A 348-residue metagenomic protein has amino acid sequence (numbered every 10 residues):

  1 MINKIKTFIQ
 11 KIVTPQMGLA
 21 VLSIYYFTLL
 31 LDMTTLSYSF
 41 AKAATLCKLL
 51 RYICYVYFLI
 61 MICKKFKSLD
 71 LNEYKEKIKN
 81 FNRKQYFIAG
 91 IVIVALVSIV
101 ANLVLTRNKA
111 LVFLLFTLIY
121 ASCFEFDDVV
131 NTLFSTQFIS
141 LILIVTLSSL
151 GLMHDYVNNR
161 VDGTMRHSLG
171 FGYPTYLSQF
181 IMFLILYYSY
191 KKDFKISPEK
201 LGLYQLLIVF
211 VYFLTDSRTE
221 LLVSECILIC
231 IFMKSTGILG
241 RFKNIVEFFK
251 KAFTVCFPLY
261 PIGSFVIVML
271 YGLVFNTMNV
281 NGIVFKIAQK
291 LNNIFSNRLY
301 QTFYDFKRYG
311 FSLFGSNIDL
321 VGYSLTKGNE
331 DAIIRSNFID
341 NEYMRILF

Functional and structural regions predicted by a protein language model:
M1-K11: Short, Lys/Arg-rich, polar N-terminal cytosolic tail immediately upstream of the first transmembrane signal-anchor
N3-I5, L22, A288: Intrinsically disordered regions, especially transient/low-confidence alpha-helical propensity segments and coil-helix
I9-M33, C47-L71, E76-G282, K307-G310 (+1 more regions): Hydrophobic transmembrane helix bundles of membrane-integrated enzymes that assemble and modify cell-envelope
D32-A44: Aromatic-enriched
F285-F348: Long extracytoplasmic/lumenal interhelical loops at the membrane interface of multi-pass membrane proteins
